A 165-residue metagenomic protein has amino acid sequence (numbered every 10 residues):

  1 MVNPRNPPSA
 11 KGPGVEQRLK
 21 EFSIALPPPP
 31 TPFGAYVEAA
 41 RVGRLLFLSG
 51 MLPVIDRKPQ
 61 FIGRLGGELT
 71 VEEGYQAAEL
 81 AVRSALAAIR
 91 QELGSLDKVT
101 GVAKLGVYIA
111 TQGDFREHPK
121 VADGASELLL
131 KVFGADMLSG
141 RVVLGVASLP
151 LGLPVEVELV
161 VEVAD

Functional and structural regions predicted by a protein language model:
V2-D165: Short, polar/acidic, helix-capping and beta-turn segments at strand->helix junctions that line the mouths
